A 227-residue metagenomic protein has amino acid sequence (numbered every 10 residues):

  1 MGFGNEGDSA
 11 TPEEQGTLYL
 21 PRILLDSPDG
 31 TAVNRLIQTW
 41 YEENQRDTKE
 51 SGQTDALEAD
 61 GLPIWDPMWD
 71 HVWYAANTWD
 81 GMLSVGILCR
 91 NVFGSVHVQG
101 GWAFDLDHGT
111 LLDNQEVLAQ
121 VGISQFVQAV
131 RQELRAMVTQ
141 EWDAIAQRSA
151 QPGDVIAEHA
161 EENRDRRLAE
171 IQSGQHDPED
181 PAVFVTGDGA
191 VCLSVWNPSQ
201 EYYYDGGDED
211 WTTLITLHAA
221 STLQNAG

Functional and structural regions predicted by a protein language model:
M1-G227: Compositionally biased intrinsically disordered regions enriched in Thr/Gly
